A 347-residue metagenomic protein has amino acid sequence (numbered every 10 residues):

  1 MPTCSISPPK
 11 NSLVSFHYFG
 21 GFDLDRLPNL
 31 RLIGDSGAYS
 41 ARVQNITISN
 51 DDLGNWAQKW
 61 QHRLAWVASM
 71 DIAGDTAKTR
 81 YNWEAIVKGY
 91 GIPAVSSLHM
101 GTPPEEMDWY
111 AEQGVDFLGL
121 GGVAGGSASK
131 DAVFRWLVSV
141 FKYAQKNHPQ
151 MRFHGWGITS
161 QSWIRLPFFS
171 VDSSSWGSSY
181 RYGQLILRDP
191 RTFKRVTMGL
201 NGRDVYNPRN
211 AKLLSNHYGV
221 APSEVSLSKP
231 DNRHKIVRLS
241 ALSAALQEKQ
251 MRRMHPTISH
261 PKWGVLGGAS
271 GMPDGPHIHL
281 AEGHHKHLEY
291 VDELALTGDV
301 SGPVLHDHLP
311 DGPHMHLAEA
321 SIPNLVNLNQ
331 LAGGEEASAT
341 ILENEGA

Functional and structural regions predicted by a protein language model:
M1-I86, E248, R252-H260, A269-G271 (+5 more regions): Non-catalytic, usually N-terminal nucleic-acid engagement modules in DNA/RNA processing proteins
S12-G20, R42-Q44, W56, L64-T79 (+3 more regions): Catalytic beta/alpha-barrel core
L24-R26, R80-Y90, L137-P149: Surface-exposed amphipathic alpha-helices with a cationic face
P28-N29, R63, G89-P93, E112-G119 (+2 more regions): Glycine-enriched alpha-helix->loop->beta-strand junction motifs that scaffold or abut catalytic
D35, S96, L166: Conserved, mostly hydrophobic/aromatic
M100, G119-G121, D131-R165, F169-S170 (+1 more regions): Glycine-rich adenosine-cofactor-binding loop
G122-A124, I158-T192, G264-A269: Glycine-rich phosphate-binding active-site loops on the catalytic face of alpha/beta enzymes
R181-A347: C-terminal accessory extensions appended to soluble enzyme cores
